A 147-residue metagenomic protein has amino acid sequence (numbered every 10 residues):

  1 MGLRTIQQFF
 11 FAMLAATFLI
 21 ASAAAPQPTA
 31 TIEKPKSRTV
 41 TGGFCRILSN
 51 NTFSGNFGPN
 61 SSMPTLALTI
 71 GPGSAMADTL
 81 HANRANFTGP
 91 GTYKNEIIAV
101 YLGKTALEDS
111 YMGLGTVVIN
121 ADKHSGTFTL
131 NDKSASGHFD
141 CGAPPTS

Functional and structural regions predicted by a protein language model:
G2-F11: Bacterial N-terminal signal peptides that target proteins for export
F10-I20: Bacterial N-terminal signal peptides
S22-S147: An extracellular/secretory-lumen and virion-surface interaction module
